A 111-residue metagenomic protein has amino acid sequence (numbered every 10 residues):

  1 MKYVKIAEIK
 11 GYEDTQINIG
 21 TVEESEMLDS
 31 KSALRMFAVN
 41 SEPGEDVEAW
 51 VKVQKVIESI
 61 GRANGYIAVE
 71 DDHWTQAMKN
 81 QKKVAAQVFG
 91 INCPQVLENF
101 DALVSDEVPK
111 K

Functional and structural regions predicted by a protein language model:
M1-K111: Positively charged, low-complexity terminal tracts and the immediately adjacent first secondary-structure elements
